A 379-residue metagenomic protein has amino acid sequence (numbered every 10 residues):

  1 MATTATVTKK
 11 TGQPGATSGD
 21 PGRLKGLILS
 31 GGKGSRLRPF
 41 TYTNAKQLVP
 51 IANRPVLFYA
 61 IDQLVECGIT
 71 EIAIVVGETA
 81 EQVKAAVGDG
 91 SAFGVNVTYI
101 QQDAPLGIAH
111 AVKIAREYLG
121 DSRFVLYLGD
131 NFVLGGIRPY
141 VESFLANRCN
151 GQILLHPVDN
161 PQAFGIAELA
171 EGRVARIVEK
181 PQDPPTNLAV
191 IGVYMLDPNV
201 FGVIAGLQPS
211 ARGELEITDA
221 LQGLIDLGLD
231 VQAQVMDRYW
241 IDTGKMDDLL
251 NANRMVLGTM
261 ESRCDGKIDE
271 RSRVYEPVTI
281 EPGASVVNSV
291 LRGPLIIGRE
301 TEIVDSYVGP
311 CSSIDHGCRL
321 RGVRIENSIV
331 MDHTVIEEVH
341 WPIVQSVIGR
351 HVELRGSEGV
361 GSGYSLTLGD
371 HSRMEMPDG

Functional and structural regions predicted by a protein language model:
M1-R23, N199, G206-G379: Left-handed beta-helix
A2-I28, R36-P39, V49-P50, R54-L128 (+4 more regions): Conserved N-terminal catalytic core of the sugar/cofactor nucleotidyltransferase
G32, D130, P157, K245: Active-site glycine-centered loops adjacent to acidic/histidine catalytic or metal-binding residues that shape
G32, E78, P198-N199, D247: Alpha-helix/helix-capping structural signal
L48, I166-L169, A233: A structural signal for short hydrophobic beta-strand segments in well-ordered beta-sheet cores
A73-G77, L154-L155, I329, V347: Short internal beta-strands
D89-F93, L169, L224-I225: Short, conserved catalytic or adaptor-binding loops enriched in Gly and charged residues
V133-A211: Conserved core of the sugar-phosphate nucleotidyltransferase
